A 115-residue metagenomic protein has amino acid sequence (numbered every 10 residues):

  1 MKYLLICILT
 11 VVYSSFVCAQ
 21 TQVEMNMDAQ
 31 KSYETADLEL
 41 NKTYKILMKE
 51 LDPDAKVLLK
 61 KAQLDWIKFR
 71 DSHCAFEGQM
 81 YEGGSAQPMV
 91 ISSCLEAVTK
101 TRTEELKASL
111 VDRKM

Functional and structural regions predicted by a protein language model:
Y3-Y13: Sec-dependent N-terminal signal peptides
F16-M115: N-terminal alpha-helical modules
